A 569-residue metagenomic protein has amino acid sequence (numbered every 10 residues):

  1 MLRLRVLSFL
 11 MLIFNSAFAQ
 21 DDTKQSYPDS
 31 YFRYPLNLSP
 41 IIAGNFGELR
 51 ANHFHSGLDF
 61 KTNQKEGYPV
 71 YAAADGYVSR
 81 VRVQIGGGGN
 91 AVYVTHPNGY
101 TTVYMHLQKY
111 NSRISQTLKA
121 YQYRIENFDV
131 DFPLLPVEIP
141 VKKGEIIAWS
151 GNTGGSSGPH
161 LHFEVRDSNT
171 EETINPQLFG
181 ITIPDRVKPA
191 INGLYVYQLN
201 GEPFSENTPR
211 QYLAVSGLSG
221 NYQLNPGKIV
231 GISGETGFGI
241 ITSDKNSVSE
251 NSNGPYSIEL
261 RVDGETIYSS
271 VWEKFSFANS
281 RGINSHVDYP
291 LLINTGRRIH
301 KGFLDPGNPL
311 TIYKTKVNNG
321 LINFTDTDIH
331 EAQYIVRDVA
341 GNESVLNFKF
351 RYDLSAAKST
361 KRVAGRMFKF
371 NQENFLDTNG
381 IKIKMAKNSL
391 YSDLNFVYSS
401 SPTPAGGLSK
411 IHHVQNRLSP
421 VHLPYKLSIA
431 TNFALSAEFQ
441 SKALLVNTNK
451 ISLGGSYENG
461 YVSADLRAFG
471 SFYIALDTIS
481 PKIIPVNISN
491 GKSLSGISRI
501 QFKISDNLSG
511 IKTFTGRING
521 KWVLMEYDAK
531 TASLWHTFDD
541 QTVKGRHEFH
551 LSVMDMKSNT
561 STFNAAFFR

Functional and structural regions predicted by a protein language model:
M1-S30: Bacterial Sec-dependent N-terminal signal peptides
A19-T102, Q108-R113, F128-V137, K142-K143 (+2 more regions): Surface-exposed, glycine-biased beta-strand/turn segments
K142, P184, L199-S205, P209-L354 (+3 more regions): Long, low-complexity serine/threonine/glycine- and acidic-rich segments characteristic of extracellular
E172-V196, E202-S205, Y268, Y352-F375 (+2 more regions): Low-complexity, Pro/Ser/Thr- and charge-rich linker/hinge segments at domain boundaries
N221-Y222, K228-S233, L418-V421, N490-G496: Short, solvent-exposed loop/linker segments at the N-terminal edge of repeated beta-sheet extracellular domains
G239-K245, K426-N432, R499-N507: Short edge beta-strand/loop segments characteristic of extracellular beta-sandwich folds
A357-N371, V397-L444, I488-N490: Proteolytic processing hotspots in large secreted/extracellular or virion-associated proteins and select intracellular
R417-G470, T513-T515, W522-L524: Proteolytic-maturation and junctional protease-sensitive modules
